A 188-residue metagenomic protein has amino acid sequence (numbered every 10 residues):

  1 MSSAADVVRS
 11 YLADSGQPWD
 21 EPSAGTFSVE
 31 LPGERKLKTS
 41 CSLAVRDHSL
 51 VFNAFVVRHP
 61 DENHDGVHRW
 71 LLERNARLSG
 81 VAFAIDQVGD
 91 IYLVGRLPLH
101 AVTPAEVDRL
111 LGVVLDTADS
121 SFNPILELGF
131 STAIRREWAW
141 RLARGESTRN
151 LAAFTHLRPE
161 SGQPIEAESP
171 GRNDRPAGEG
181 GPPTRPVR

Functional and structural regions predicted by a protein language model:
M1-E62: N-terminal catalytic cores of peptidoglycan-degrading enzymes
S3-V7, E62-V67, E106, L110 (+1 more regions): Short amphipathic alpha-helical segments
Y11, S15, W70, R74-L78 (+1 more regions): Conserved short hydrophobic interaction patches
N53-V94: Short, internal acidic amphipathic alpha-helical interface segments that mediate docking to partner proteins
R58-P60, L97-E106: A generic structural motif
A101-L142: A contiguous, mid-protein "functional segment" used to position or interact with cofactors/ions or partner subunits
L126-P182: Short, highly charged C-terminal tails/helix-capping segments
